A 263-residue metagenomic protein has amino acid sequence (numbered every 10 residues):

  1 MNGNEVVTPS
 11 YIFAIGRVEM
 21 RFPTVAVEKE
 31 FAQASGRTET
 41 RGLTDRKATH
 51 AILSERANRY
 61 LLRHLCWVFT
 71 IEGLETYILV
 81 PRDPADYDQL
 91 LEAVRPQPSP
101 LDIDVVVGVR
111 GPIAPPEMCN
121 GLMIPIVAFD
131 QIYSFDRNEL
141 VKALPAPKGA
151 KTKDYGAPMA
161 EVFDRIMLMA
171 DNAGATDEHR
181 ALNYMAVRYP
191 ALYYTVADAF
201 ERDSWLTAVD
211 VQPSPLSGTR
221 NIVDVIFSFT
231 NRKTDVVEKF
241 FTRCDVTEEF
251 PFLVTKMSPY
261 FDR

Functional and structural regions predicted by a protein language model:
G3-L74, E139-R202: Core segments of small alpha/beta cavity-forming domains
E30, S35-G36, T40-P115, E201-R263: Surface-exposed, charged secondary-structure patches
A93-R165: Contiguous hydrophobic, core-forming segments of folded domains
